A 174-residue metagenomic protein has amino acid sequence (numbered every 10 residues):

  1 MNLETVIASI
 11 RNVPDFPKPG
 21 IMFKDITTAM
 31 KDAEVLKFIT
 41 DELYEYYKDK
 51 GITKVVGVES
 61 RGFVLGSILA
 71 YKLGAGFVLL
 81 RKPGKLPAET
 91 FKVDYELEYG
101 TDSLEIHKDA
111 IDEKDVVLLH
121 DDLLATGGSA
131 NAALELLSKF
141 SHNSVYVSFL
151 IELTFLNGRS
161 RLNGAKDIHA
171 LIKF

Functional and structural regions predicted by a protein language model:
M1-F174: PRPP-associated nucleotide enzymes
